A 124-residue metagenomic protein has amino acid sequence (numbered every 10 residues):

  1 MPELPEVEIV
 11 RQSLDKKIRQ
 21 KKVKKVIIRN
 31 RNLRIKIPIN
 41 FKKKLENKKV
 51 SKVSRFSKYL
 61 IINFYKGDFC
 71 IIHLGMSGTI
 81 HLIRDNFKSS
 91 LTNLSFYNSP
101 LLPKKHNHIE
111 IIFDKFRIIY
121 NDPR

Functional and structural regions predicted by a protein language model:
M1-R124: Structured catalytic/nucleic-acid-binding cores of DNA maintenance enzymes
